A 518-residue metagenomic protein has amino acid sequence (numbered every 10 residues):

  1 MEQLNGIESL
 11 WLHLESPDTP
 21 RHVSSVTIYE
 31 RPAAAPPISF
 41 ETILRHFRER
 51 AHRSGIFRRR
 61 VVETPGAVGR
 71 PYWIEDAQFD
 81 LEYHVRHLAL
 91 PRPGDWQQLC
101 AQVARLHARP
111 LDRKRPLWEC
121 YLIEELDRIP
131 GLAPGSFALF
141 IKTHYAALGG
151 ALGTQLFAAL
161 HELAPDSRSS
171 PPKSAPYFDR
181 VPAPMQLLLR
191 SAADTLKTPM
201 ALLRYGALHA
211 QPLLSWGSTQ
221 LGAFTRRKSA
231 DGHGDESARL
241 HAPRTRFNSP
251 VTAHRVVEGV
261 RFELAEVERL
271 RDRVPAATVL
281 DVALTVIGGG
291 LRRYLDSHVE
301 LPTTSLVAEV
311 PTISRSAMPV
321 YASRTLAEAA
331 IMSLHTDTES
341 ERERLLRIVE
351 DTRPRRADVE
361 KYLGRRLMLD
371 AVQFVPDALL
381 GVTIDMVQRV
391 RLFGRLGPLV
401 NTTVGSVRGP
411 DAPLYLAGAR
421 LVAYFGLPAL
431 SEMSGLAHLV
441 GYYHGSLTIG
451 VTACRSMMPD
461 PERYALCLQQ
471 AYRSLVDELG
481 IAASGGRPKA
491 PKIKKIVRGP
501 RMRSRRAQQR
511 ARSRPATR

Functional and structural regions predicted by a protein language model:
M1-H22: Generic start-of-chain signal for non-secretory N-termini
M1-I7, V26-P37, L44-S434, V440-Q469 (+1 more regions): Soluble acyl-CoA-dependent acyltransferase catalytic core bearing the H(X)4D motif
